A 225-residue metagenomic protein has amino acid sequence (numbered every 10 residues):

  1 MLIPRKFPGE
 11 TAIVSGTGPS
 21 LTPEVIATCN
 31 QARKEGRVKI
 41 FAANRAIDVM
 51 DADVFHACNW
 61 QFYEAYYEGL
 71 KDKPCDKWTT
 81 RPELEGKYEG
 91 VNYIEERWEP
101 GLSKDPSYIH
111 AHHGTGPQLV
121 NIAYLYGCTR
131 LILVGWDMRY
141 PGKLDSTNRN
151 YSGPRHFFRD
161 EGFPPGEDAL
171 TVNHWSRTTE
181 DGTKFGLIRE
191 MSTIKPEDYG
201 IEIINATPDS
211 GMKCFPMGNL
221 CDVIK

Functional and structural regions predicted by a protein language model:
M1-K225: Metal-ion/cofactor- or nucleotide/acyl-coenzyme-handling active-site neighborhoods
